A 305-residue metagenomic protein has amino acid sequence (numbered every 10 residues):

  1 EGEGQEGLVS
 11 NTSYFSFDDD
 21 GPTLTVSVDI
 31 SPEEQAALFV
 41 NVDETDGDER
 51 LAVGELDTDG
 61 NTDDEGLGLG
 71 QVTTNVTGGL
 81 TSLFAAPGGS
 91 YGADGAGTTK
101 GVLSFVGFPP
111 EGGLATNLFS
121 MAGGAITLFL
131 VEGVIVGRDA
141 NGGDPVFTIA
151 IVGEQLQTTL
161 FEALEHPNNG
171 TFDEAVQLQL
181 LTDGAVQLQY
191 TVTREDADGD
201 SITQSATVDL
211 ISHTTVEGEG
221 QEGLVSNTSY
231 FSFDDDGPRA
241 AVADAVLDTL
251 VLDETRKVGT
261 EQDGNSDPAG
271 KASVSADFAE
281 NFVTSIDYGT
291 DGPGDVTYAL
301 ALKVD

Functional and structural regions predicted by a protein language model:
E1-D305: Acidic/polar, solvent-exposed loop/turn segments
